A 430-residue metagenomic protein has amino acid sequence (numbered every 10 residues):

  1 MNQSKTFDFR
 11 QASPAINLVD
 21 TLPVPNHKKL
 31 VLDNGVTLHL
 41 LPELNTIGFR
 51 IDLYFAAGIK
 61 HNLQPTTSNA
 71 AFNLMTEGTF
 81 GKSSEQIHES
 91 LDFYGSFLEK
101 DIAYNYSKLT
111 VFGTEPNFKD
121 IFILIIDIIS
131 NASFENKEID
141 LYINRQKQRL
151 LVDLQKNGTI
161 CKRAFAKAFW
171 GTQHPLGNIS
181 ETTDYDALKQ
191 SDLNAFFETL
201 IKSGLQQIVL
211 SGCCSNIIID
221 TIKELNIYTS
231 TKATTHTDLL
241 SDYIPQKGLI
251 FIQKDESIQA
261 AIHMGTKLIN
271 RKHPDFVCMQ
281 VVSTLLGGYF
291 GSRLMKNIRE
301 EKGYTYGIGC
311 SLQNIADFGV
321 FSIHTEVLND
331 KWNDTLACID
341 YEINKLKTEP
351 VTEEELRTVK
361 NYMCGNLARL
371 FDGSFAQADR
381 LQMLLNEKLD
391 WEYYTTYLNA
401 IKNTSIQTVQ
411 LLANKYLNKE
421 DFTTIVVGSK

Functional and structural regions predicted by a protein language model:
M1-E89, N194-N297, L336, T423-K430: His/Glu-rich zincin catalytic helix
M1-Q11, Q86-T235, E300-K430: Charge-rich, well-structured scaffold segments of protease-associated domains
